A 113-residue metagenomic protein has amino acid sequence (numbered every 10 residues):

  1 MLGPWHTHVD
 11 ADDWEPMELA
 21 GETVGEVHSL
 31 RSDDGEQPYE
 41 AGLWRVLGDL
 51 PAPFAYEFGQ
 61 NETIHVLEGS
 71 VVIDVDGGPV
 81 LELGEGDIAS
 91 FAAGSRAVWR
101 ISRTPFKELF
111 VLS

Functional and structural regions predicted by a protein language model:
M1-E40: A short, N-terminal "cap"/entry segment at the start of jelly-roll beta-barrel domains of the cupin/DSBH fold
E40-F58, A92-A93: Conserved short histidine dyad/triad with adjacent acidic residue
G48-L50, V71-D74: Active-site helix/loop of acyl-thioester processing domains in fatty-acid/polyketide metabolism, spanning hotdog-fold
P53, I73, E108-F110: Short hydrophobic/aromatic-rich beta-strand segments that constitute the beta-sheet cores of beta-sandwich/beta-barrel
F58-I73: Short, conserved beta-strand element in jelly-roll/cupin
G77-A93: Short acidic-glycine-tyrosine-enriched beta hairpin
A93-S113: Ligand-binding loop in jelly-roll beta-barrel domains
